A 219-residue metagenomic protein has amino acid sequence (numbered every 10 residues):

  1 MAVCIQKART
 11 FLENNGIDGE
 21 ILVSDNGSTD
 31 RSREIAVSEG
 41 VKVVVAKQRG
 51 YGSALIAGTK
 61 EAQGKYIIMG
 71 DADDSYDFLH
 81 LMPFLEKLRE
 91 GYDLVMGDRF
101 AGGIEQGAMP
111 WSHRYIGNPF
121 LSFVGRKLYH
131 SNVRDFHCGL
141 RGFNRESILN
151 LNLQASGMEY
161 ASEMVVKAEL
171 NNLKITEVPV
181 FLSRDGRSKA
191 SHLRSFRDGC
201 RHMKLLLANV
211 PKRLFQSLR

Functional and structural regions predicted by a protein language model:
M1-E13: Short, well-formed alpha-helical segments that are part of the catalytic scaffolds of diverse glycosyltransferases
Q6-K7, I35, E86, E90 (+1 more regions): Terminal low-complexity segments of carbohydrate-biosynthetic enzymes
D25-S32: A conserved acidic beta->alpha catalytic loop
S38-G40: Short, structured coil segments at secondary-structure junctions
K47-E61, Y66, F78-M158, R184-L193 (+1 more regions): Acceptor/aglycone-binding surface of glycosyltransferases and processive sugar-polymer synthases
D74-S75: Acidic metal-phosphate-binding loop of nucleotide-sugar-dependent transferases
S131-N132, L153-S156, V165-S183: Catalytic donor-sugar/metal-binding loop of nucleotide-sugar-dependent glycosyltransferases
